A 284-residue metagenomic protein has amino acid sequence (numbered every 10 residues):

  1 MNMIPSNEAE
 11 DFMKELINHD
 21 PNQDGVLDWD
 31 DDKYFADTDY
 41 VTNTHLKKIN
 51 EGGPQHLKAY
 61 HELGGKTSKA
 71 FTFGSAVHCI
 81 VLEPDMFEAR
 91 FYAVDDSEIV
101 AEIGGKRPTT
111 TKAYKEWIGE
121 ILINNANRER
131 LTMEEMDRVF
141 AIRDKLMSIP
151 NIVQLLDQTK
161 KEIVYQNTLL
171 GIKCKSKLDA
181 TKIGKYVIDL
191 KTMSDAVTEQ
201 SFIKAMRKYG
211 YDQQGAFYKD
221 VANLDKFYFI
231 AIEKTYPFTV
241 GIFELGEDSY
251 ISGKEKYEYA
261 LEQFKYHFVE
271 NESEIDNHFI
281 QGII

Functional and structural regions predicted by a protein language model:
N2-F12, L16, A126, A205 (+1 more regions): Metal-dependent nuclease catalytic regions and adjoining charged, substrate-binding loops involved in nucleic-acid end
N2-K175, Q281-G282: Metal-dependent nuclease catalytic cores that hydrolyze phosphodiester bonds in DNA/RNA, characterized by
E51-L57, E83, D195-K204, E270-N271: Alpha-helix capping and helix-coil boundary motifs
V81-M86, T192-D195, N223, K265: Hydrophobic/aromatic-lined pockets within catalytic cores
Q158, I163-E255: Mg2+/Mn2+-dependent nuclease catalytic core
